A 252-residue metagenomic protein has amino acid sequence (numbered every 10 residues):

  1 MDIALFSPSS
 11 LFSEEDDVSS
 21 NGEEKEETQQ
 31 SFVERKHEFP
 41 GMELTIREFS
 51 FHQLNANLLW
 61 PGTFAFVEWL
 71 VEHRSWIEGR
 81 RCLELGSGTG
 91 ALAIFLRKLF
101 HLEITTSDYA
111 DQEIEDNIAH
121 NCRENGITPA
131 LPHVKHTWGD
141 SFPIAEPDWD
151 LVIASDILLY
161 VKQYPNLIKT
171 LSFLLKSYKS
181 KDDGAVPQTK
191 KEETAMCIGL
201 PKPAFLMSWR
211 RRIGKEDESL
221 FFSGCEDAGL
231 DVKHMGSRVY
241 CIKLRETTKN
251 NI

Functional and structural regions predicted by a protein language model:
M1-I252: S-adenosylmethionine-dependent methyltransferases
